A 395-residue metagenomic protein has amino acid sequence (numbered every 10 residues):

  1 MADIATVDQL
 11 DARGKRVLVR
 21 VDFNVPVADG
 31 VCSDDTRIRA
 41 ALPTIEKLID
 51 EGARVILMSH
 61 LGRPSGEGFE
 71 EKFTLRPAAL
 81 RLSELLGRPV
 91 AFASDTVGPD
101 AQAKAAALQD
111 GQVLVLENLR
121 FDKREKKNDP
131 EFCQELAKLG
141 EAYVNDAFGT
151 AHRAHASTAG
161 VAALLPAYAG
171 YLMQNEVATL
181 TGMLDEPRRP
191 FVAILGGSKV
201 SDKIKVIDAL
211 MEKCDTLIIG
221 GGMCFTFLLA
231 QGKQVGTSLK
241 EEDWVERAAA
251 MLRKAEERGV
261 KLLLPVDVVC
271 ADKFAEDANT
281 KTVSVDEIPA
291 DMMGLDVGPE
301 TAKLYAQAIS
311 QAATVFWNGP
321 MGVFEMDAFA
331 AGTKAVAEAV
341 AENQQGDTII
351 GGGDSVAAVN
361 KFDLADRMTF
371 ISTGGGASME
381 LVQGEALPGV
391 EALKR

Functional and structural regions predicted by a protein language model:
M1-R395: Active-site loop-to-helix "anion-binding N-cap" substructures in soluble metabolic enzymes
